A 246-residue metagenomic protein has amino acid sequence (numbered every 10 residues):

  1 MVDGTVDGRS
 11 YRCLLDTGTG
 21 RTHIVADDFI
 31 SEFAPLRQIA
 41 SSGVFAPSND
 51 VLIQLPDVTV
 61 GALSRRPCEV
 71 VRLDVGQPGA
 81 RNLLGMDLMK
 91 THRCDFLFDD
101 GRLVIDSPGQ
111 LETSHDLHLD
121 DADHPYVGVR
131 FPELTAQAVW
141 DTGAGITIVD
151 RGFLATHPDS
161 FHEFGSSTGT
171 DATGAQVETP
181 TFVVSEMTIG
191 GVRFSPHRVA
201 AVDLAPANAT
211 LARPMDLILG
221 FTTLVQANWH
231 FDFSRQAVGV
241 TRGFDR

Functional and structural regions predicted by a protein language model:
M1-R246: Pepsin/retropepsin-fold aspartyl endopeptidases
